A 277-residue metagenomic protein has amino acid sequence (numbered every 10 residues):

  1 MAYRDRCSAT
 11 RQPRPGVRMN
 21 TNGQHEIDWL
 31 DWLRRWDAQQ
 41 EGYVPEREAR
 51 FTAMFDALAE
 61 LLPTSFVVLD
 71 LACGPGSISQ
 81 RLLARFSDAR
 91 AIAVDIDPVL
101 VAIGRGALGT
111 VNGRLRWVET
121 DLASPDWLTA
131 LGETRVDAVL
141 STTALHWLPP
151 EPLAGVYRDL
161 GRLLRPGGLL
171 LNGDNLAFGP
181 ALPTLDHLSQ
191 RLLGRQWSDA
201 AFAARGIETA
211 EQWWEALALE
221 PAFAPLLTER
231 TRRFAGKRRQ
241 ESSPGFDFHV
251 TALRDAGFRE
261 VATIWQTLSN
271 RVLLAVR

Functional and structural regions predicted by a protein language model:
R18-L62, S77-R81: Conserved class I S-adenosyl-L-methionine
L69, S79-P125: Class I SAM-dependent methyltransferase SAM/SAH-binding core
A72-G76: Class I SAM-dependent methyltransferase "Motif I" SAM/SAH-binding loop
L140: A conserved beta-strand element that flanks and buttresses the S-adenosyl-L-methionine
A154-P166: A short glycine-rich, Lys/Arg-flanked "PGG" loop and its adjoining helix->strand segment in the class I
L171-A200: Conserved class I S-adenosyl-L-methionine
E241-A256: Short alpha-helix
A256-R277: Core SAM-dependent methyltransferase catalytic element
